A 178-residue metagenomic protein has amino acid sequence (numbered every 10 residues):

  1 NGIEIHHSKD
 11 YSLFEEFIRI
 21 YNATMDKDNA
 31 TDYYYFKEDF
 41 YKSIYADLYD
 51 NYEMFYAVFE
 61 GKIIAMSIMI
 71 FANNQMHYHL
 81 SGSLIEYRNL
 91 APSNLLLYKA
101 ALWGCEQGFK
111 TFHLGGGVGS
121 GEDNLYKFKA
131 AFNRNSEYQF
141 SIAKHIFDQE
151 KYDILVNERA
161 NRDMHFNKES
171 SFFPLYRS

Functional and structural regions predicted by a protein language model:
N1-N89: A conserved beta-strand-loop-helix scaffold within acyl/acetyltransferase catalytic domains
E15, N94-Y98, D123: A structural signal for well-ordered alpha-helical segments within the folded catalytic domains of diverse enzymes
E60, E86, W103-G108, N135: Secondary-structure transition/capping motifs at alpha-helix termini and the adjoining loop/turn into the next element
R88-L102: Conserved acetyl-CoA-binding loop-helix of GNAT-fold acetyltransferases
Q107-S178: Active-site/acyl-donor-binding loops of N-acyltransferases
